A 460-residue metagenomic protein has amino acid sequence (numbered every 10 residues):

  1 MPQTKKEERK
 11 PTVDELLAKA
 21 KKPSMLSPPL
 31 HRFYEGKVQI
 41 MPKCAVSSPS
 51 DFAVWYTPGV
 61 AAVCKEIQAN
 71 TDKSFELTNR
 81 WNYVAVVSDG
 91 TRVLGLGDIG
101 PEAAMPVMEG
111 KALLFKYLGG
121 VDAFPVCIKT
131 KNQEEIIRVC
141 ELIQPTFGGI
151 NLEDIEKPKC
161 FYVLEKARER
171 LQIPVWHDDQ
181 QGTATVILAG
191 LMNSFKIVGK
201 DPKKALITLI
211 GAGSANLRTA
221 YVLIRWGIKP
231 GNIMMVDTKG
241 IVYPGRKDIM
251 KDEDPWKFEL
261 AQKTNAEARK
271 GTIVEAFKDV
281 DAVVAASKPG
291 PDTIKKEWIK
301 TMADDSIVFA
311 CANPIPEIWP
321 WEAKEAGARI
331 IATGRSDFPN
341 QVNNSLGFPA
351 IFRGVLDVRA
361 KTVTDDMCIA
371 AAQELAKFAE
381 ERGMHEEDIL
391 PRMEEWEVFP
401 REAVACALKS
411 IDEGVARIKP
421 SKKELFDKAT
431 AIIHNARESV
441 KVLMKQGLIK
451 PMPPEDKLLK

Functional and structural regions predicted by a protein language model:
P2-V175, K409, N435-K460: N-terminal ligand-binding/catalytic initiation module
S74-R80, K116-Y117, L142-Q144, R168-E169 (+7 more regions): Solvent-exposed alpha-helices and their adjacent loops that cap or buttress functional pockets in soluble metabolic
D89-T91, I99, I128-K129, D154-K157 (+5 more regions): Short, ordered loop/turn segments at secondary-structure junctions
L94, I99-G119, H177, T185-S287: Glycine-rich phosphate/diphosphate-binding loop of Rossmann-like nucleotide-binding domains
P125, N151-D154, V175-D178, M235 (+4 more regions): General beta-strand structural signal in soluble alpha/beta enzymes
D178, V198-K200, S306-K422, L443-G447 (+1 more regions): Adenosine-phosphate binding glycine-rich loop
P255-I330, R335-D337: Rossmann-like adenosine-cofactor binding region
